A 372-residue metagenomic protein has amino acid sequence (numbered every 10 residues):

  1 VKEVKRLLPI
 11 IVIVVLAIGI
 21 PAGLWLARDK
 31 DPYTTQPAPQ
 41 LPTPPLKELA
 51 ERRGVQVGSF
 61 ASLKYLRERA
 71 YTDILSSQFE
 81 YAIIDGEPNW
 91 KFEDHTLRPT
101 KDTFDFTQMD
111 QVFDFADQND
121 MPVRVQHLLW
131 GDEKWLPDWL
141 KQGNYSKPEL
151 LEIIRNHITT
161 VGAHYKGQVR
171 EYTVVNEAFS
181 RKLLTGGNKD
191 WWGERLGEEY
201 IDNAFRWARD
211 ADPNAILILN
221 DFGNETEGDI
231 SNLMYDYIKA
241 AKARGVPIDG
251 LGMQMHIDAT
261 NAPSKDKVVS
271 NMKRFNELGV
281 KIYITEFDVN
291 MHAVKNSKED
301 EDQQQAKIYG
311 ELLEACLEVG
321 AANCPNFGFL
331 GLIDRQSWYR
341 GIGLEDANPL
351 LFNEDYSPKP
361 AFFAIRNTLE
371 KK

Functional and structural regions predicted by a protein language model:
V1-I13: N-terminal Sec-pathway targeting helices
L16-L26: Hydrophobic alpha-helical membrane-insertion segments, chiefly the h-region of N-terminal signal peptides
Y33-E87: Boundary/entry segment of secreted carbohydrate-active catalytic domains
P39-L49, R98-P99, K134, G143 (+7 more regions): Aromatic-rich peripheral "rim/lid" segments of glycoside hydrolase catalytic domains that contact and position glycan
K47, S77-P99, T107-N224, V280 (+1 more regions): Substrate-binding cleft and catalytic face of glycoside hydrolase catalytic domains, especially the flexible beta-alpha
S59-T72, E93-T107, F179-L183, N224-L233 (+3 more regions): Acidic-and-aromatic substrate-binding clefts and catalytic sites of carbohydrate-active enzymes
S62-Q78, L151-V161, D229-A241, V268 (+1 more regions): Short, acidic/polar
A215-V269, V280, A293-E311: Extracellular glycoside hydrolase catalytic/binding regions
